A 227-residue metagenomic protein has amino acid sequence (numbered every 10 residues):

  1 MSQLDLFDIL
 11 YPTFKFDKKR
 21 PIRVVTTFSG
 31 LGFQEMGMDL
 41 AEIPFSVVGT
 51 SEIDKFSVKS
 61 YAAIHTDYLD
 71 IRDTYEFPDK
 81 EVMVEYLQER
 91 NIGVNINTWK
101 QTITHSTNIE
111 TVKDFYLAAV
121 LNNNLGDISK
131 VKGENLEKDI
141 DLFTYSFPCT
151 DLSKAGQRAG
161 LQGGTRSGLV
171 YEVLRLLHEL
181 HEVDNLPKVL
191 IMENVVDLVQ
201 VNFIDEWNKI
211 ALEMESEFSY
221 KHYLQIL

Functional and structural regions predicted by a protein language model:
M1-I71: S-adenosyl-L-methionine
D17-R20, P44-F45, Y116-A119, E137 (+2 more regions): Short helix-terminating capping/connector loops at secondary-structure junctions
V24-T27, G49-S51, N122-L125, F143 (+2 more regions): Extended hydrophobic secondary-structure segments that form protein cores and membrane-embedded regions
A41-N135: Glycine-rich phosphate-binding loop and adjoining beta1-alpha1-beta2 segment of Rossmann-like nucleotide-binding folds
V131-L142, T150-L227: Class I S-adenosyl-L-methionine
F147: Glycine-rich, N-terminal phosphate-binding loop of Rossmann-like dinucleotide-binding domains
